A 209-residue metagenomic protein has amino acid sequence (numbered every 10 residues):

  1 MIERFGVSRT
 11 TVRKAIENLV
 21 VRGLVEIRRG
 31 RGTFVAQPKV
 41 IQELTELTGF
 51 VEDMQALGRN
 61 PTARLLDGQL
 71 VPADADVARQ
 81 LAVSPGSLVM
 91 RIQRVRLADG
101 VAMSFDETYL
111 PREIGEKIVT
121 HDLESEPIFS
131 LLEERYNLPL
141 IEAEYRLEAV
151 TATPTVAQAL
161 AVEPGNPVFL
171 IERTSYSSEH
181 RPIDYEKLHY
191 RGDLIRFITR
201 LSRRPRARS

Functional and structural regions predicted by a protein language model:
M1-Q37: N-terminal helix-turn-helix
Q37-S209: All-alpha effector-binding/dimerization core of bacterial HTH-type transcriptional repressors
